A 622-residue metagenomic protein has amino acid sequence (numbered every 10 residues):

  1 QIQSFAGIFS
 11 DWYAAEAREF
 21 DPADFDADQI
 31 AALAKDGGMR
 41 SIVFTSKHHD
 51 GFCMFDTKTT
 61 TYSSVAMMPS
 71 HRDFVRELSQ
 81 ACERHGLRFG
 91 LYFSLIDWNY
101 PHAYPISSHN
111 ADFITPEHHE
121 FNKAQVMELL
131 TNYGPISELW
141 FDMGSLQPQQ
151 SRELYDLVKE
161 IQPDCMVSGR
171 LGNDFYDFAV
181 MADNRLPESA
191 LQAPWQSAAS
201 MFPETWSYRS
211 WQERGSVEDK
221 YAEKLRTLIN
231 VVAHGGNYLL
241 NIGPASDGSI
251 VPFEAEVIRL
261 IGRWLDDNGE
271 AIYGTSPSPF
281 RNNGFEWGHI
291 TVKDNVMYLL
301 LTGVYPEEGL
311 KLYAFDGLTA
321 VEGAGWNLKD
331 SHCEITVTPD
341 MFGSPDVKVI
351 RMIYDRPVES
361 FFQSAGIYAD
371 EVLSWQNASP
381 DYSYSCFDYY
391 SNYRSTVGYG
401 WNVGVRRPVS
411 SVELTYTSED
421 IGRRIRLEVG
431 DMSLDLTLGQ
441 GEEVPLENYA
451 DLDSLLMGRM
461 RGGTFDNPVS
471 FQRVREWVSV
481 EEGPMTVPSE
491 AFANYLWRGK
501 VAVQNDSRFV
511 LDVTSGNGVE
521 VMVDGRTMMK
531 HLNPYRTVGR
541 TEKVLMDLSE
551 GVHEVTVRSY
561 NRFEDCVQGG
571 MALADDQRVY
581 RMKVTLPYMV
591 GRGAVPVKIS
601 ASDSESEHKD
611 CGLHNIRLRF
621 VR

Functional and structural regions predicted by a protein language model:
Q1-S410, T415-V444, K583-R622: Mature catalytic domains of secreted/periplasmic carbohydrate-active enzymes
S46, V412-I421, R426, V503 (+2 more regions): Aromatic-lined ligand-binding clefts that engage carbohydrates, nucleic acids, or primary amines
E286, E308, Y399, R423-R424 (+4 more regions): Residue-level marker for the onset of beta-strands and adjacent loop->beta junctions in well-ordered domains
G343-P345, V405-R407, D420, E490-F492 (+5 more regions): Surface-exposed coil/turn segments at beta-strand junctions on protein surfaces, enriched
T437, H531-L532: Short hydrophobic alpha-helix segments
E442-Q504, G518, M528-M529, R540-V544 (+4 more regions): Extracellular/secretory pathway-exposed regions associated with glycan biology
